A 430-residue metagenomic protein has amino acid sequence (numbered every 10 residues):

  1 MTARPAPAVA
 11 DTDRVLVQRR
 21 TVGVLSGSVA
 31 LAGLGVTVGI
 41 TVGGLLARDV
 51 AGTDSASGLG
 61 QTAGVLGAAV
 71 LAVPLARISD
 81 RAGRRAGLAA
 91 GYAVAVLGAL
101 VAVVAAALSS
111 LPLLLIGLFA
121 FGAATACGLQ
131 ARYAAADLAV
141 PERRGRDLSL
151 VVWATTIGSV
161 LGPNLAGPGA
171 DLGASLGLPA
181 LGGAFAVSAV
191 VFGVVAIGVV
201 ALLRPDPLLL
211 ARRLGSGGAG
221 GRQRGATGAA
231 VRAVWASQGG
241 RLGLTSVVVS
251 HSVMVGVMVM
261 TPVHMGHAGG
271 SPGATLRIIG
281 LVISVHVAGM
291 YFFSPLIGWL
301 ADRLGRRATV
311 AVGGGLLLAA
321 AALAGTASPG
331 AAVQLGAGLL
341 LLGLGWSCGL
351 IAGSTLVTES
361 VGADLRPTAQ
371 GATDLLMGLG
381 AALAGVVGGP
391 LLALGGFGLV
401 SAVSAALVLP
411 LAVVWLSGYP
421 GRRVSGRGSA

Functional and structural regions predicted by a protein language model:
T2-R19, R204-T245, A430: Juxtamembrane intracellular "pre-TM" segments in multi-pass secondary transporters
A30, L111-A126, Q334-C348: Hydrophobic core of transmembrane alpha-helices in multi-pass small-molecule transporters, especially MFS/SLC-type
V42-D54, V259-I278, V282: Short amphipathic helix-loop junctions that connect adjacent transmembrane helices in Major Facilitator Superfamily/SLC
G43, A126-V140, C348-V361: Intracellular juxtamembrane helix-capping segments at the cytosolic ends of symmetry-related transmembrane helices
L71-G83, F292-R306, L392: Helix-to-loop junctions at the C-terminal end of transmembrane segments in multipass secondary transporters
A93-L108, L316-P329: C-terminal ends and interior cores of transmembrane alpha-helices in multi-pass membrane transporters/permeases
A166-G167, D171, A189-G215, V414-G418: C-terminal membrane-cytosol helix-exit motif in multi-pass small-molecule transporters
R307-G353: C-terminal transmembrane helical hairpin of 12-TM major facilitator-type secondary transporters
